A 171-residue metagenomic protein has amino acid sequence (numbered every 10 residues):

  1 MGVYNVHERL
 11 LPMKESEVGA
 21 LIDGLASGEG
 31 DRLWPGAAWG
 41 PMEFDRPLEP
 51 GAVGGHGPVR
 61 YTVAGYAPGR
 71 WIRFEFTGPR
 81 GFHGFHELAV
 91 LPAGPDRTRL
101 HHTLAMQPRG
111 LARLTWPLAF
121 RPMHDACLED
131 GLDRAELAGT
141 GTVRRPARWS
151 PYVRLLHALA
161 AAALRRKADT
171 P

Functional and structural regions predicted by a protein language model:
M1-F44, A161-P171: Hydrophobic ligand-binding cavity/cleft-lining segments
Y4-V6, H56-R60, F82-E87: Short, surface-exposed coil-to-beta transition loops
P12-S16, A64-G69, A89-R99: A short, structured loop/turn motif at beta-sheet edges
V18-G28, V63, I72-F74, L100-H102 (+1 more regions): Hydrophobic pocket/interface hotspot
W39, D133-P171: Short, highly charged C-terminal tails/helix-capping segments
E43-E49, P68, G94: Residue-level recognition of beta-strand termini and adjacent short loop/turns
P47-H56, R73-P79: Short beta-strand segments that buttress and anchor functional surface loops
G78-L137, G141-R148: Beta-strand/loop substructures that line and gate deep hydrophobic ligand-binding cavities in soluble
